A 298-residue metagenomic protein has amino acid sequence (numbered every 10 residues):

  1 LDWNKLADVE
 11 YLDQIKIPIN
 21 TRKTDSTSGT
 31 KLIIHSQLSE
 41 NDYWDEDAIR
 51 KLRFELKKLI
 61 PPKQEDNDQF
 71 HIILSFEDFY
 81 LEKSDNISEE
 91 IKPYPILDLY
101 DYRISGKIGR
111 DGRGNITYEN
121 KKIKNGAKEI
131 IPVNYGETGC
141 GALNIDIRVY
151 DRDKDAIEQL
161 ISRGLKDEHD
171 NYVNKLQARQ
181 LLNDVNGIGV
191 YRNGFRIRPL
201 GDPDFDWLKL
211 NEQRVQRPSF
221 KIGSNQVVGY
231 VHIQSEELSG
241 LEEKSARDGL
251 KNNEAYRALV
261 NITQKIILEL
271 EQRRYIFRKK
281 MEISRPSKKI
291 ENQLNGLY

Functional and structural regions predicted by a protein language model:
L1-N120: GHKL-type ATPase core
D2-W3, I15-R22, L56-K63, N125-G136 (+2 more regions): Intrinsically disordered, low-complexity boundary segments flanking structured domains
D8-Q14, D47-L52, N125, K166-D170 (+2 more regions): A short linear-motif detector with a strong N-terminal bias
A48, L52-R53, D98-N125, D248-L268 (+1 more regions): Contiguous hydrophobic segments
E82-E158, R163, N174, A178-Q180: Extended alpha-helical coiled-coil/bundle linker/stalk regions that scaffold oligomerization and domain organization
G136-Y298: Charged regulatory segments coupled to nucleotide-binding catalytic modules in large multidomain enzymes
